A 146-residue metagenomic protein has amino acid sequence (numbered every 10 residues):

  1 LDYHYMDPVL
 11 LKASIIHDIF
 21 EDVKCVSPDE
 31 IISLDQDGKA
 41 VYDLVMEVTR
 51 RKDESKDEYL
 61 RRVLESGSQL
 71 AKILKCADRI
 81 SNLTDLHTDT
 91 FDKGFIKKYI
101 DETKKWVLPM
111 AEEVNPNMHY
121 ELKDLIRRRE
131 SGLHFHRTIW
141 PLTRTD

Functional and structural regions predicted by a protein language model:
L1-D146: Active-site helical microenvironments for divalent-metal-assisted chemistry
